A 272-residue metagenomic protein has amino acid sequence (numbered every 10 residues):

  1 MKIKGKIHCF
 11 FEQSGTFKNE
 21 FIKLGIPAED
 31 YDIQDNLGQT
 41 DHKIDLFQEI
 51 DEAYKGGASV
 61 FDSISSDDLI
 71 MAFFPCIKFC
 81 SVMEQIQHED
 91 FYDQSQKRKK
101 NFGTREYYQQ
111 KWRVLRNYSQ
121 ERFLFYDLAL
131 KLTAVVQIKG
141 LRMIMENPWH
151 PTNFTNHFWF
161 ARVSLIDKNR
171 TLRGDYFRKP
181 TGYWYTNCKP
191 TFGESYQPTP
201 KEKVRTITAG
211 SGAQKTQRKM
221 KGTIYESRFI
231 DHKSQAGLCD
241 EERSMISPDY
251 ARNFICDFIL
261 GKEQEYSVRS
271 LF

Functional and structural regions predicted by a protein language model:
M1-F272: Conserved active-site and SAM-binding loop architecture of S-adenosyl-L-methionine-dependent nucleic-acid
